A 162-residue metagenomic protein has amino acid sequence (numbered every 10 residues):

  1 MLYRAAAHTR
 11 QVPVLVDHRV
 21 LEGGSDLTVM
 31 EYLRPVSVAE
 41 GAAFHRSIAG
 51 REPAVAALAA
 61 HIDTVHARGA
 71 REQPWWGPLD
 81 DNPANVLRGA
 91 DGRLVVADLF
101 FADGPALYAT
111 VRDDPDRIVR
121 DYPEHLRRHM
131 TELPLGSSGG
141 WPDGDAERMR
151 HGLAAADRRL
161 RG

Functional and structural regions predicted by a protein language model:
M1-A5: Short N-terminal edge-element motif at the start of the domain
A6-A7, A70: N-terminal cationic-hydrophobic initiation segments that often serve targeting/anchoring roles
A7-I62: Conserved structural core of kinase catalytic domains
G50-L79, G89-G162: C-lobe/activation-segment region of protein kinase-like
A84-N85: Conserved protein-kinase catalytic-loop position immediately C-terminal to the HRD catalytic Asp
